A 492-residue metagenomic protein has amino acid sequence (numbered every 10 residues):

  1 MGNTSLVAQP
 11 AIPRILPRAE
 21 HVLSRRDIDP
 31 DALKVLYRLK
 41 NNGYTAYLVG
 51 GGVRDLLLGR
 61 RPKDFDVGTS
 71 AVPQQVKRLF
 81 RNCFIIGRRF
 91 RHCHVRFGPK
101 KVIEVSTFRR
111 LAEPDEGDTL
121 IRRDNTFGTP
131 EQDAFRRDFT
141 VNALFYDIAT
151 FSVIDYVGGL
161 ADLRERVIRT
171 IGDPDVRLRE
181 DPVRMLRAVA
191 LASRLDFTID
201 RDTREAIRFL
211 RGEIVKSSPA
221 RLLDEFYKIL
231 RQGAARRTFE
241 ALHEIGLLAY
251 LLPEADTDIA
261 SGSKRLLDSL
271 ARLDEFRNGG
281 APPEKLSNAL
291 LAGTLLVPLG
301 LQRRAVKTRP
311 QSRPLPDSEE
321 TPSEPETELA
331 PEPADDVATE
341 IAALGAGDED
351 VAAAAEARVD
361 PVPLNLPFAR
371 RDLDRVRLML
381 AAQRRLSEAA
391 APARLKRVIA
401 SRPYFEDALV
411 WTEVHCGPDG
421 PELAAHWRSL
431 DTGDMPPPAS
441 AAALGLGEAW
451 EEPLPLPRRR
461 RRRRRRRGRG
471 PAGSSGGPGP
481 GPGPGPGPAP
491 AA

Functional and structural regions predicted by a protein language model:
M1-A492: Catalytic cores of the polymerase beta-like nucleotidyltransferase superfamily and closely associated nucleotide
